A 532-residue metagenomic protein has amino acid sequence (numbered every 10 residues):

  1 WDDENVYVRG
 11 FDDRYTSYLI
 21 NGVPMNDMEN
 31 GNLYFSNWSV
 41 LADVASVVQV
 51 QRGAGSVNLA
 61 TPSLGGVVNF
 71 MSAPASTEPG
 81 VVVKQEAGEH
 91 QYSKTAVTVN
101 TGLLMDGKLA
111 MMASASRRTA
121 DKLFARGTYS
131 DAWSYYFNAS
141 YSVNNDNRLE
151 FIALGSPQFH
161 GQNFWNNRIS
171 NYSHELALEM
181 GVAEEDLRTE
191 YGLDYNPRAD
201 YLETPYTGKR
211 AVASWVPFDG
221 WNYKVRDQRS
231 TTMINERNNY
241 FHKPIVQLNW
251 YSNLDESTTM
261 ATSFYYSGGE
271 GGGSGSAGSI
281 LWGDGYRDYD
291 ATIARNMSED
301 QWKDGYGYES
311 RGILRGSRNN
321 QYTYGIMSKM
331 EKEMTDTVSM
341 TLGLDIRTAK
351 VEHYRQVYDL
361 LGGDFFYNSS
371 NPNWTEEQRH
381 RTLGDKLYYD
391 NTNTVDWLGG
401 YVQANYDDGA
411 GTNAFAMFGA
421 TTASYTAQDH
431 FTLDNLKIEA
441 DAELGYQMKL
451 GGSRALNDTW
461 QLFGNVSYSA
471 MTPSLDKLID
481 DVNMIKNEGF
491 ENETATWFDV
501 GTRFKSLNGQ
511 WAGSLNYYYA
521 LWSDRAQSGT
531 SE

Functional and structural regions predicted by a protein language model:
W1-P24, S46: Extracytoplasmic beta-strand/coil segments of soluble accessory domains associated with Gram-negative outer-membrane
V6-Y7, P24-R52, M71: Short acidic/polar hinge/loop motifs at secondary-structure boundaries that mediate gating or recognition
G55-V57, V67-L103, S114-G127: Short strand-turn segments of transmembrane beta-barrel domains in outer membranes, especially the first one or two
Q85-Q91, T101, R117-D121, G155-F159 (+7 more regions): Transmembrane beta-strands of outer-membrane beta-barrel pores
V97-A125, Y129-N138, F241-L248, T259 (+4 more regions): Surface-exposed extracellular loop regions of Gram-negative outer-membrane beta-barrel proteins
R148-Q247, S274-G316: Acidic/polar loop-and-plug regions of large Gram-negative outer-membrane beta-barrel proteins
S339-N457, T472, I479-D481, G529: Signature of Gram-negative outer-membrane beta-barrel scaffolds
T422-F431, A440, S453-D499, G509-G513 (+1 more regions): Surface-exposed extracellular loop regions of Gram-negative outer-membrane beta-barrel proteins, predominantly
